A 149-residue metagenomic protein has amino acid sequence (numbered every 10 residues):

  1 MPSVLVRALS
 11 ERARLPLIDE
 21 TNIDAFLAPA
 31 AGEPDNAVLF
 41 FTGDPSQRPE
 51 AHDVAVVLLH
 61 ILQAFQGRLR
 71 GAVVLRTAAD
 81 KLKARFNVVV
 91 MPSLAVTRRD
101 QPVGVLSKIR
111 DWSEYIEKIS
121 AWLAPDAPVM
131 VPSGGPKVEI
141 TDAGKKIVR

Functional and structural regions predicted by a protein language model:
M1-A37, T42-R68, A84-V90, R98-R99 (+1 more regions): Non-globular targeting/processing and membrane-anchoring segments
R70-T77: Short, internal strand/loop/helix patches that form the active-site neighborhood or redox-interaction surface
A79-K81: Short loop/turn elements that flank and shape the SAM/SAH-binding pocket of Class I
A95: Gly/His-enriched, cation/cofactor- and phosphate-binding structural elements
